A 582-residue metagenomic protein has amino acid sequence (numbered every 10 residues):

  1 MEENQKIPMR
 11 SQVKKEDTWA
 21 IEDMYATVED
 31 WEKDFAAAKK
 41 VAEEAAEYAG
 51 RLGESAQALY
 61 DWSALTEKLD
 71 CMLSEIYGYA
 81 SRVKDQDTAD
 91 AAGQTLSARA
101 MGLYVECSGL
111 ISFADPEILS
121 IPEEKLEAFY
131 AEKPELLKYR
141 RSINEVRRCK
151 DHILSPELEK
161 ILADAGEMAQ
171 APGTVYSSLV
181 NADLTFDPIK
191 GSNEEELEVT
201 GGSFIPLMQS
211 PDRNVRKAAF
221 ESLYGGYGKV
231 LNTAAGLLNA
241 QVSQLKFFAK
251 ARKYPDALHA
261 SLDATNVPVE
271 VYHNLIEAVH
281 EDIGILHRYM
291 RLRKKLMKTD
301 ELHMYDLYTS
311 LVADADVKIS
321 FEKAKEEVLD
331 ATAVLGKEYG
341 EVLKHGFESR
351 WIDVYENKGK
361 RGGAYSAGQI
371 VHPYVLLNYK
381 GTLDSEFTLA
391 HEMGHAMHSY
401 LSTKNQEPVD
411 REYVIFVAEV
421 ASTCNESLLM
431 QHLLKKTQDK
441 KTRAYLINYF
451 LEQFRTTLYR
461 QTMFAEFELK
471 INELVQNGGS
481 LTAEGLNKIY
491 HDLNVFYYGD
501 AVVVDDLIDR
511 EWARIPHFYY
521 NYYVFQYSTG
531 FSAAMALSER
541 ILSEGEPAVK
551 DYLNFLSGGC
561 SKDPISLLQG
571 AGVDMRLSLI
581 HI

Functional and structural regions predicted by a protein language model:
M1-D314: A well-structured
Q12-K15, E22, A26, A114 (+11 more regions): C-terminal, non-catalytic "cap/extension" segments appended to globular domains
L302-E327, H398, T457, T462: Long, K/E/R/D-enriched contiguous segments that form extended
V312-I370, T382-L383: Auxiliary, metal-adjacent structural segments of Zn-dependent hydrolase domains
E348-Y365, Q369-V375, V495, G499 (+1 more regions): Flexible, glycine/threonine-enriched loop-and-boundary segments that flank and lead into catalytic domains of large
Y374-L389: Short pre-active-site segment immediately N-terminal to the catalytic Zn-binding motif
G394-Q406: Catalytic Zn2+-binding segment of zinc metalloproteases
Y413-K441, F450-E452, T456, G530: Post-HExxH zinc-binding segment in Zn-dependent metallohydrolases
